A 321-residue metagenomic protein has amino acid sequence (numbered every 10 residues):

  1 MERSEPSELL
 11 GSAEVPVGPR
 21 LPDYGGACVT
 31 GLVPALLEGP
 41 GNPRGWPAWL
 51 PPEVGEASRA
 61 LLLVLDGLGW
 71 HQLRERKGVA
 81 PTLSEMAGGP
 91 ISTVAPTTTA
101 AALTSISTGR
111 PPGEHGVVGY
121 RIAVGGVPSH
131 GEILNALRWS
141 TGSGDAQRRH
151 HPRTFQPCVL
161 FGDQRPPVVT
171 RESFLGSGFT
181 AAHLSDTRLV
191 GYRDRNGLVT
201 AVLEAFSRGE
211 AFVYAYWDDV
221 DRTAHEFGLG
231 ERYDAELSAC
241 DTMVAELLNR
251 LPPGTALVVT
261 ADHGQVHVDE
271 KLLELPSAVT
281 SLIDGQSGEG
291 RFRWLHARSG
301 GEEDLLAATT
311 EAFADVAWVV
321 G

Functional and structural regions predicted by a protein language model:
M1-G321: Feature captures the catalytic ectodomains and active-site-proximal regions of enzymes that hydrolyze or transfer
